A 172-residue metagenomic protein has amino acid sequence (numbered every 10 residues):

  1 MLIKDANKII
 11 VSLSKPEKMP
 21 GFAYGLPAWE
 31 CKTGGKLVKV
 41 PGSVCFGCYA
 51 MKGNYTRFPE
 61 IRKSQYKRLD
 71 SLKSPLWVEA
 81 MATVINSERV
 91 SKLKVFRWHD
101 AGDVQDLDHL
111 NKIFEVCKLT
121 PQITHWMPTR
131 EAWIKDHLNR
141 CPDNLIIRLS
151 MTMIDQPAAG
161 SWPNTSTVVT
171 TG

Functional and structural regions predicted by a protein language model:
M1-G172: Class I S-adenosyl-L-methionine
